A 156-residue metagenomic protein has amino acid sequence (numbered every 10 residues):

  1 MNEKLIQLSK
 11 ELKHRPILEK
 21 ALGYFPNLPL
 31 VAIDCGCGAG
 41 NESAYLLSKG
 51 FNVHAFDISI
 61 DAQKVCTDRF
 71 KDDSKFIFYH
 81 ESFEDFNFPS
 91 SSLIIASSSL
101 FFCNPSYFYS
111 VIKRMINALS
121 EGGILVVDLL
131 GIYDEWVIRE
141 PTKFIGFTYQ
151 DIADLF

Functional and structural regions predicted by a protein language model:
M1-P29, G38-N87, S106-S110, I124-F156: Class I (Rossmann-like) S-adenosyl-L-methionine-dependent methyltransferase catalytic domain, capturing the SAM-binding
L30, S92: Conserved acidic residues
C35: Conserved beta-strand/loop positions that form the S-adenosyl-L-methionine
I95: A conserved beta-strand element that flanks and buttresses the S-adenosyl-L-methionine
S98-S99: Short catalytic micro-motifs in class I SAM-dependent methyltransferases
F102: ABC ATPase nucleotide-binding domain "signature" loop
Y109-E121: A short glycine-rich, Lys/Arg-flanked "PGG" loop and its adjoining helix->strand segment in the class I
